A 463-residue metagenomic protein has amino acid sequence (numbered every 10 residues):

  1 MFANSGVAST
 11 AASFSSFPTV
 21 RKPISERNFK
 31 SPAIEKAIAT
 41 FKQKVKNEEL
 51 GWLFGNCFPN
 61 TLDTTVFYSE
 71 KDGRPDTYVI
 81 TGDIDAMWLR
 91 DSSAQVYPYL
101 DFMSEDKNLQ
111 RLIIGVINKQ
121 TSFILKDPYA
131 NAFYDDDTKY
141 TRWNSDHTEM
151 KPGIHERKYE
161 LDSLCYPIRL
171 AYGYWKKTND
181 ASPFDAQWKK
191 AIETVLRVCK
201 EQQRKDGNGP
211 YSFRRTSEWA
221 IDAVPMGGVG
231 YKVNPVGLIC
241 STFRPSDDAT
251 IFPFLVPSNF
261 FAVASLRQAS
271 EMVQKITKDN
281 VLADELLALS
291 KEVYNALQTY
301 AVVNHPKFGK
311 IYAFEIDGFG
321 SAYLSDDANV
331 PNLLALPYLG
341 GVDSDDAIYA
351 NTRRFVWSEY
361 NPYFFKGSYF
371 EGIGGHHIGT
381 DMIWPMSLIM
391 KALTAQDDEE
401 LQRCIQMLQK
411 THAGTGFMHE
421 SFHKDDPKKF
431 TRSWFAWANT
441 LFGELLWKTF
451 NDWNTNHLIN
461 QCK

Functional and structural regions predicted by a protein language model:
F2-R90: Low-complexity, Ser/Thr/Pro/Gly-enriched N-terminal "stalk/linker" regions
T19-L53, I114, V195-S217, G341 (+1 more regions): Long, acidic, intrinsically disordered low-complexity segments
A33-K46, A94-K107, Y166-A181, F260-D279 (+3 more regions): Well-ordered alpha-helical scaffold segments within catalytic/enzyme domains
T40-V45, G51-G55, A220-P225, A301 (+3 more regions): Hydrophobic alpha-helical transmembrane segments of multi-pass integral membrane proteins
L53, K107-F123, D180-K200, A269 (+4 more regions): Extended, well-ordered alpha-helical scaffold segments
D85-I113, I117-A220, A436-F450: Aromatic-rich carbohydrate-recognition surfaces in CAZymes
L89, L125-Y129, F133-D136, R142 (+4 more regions): Extended ligand-binding clefts on enzyme/binding-domain cores
H147-P152, R157-E160, Y323-D343, D381-K463: C-terminal capping/lid segments that line or modulate ligand- or cofactor-binding pockets
